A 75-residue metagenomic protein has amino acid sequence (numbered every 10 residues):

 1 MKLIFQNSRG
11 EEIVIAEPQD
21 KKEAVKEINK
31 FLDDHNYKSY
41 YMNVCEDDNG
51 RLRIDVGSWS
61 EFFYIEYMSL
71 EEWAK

Functional and structural regions predicted by a protein language model:
M1, E27, S58-W59: N-terminal leader/targeting signatures
M1-E12: Short aromatic-glycine-(Arg/Gly/Cys) micro-motifs in beta-strand/loop hairpins
F5, A24-V25, I54-V56: Sequence-pattern detector for short linear motifs and compositional/periodic biases rather than a specific fold
G10-D20: A short, exposed loop/beta-hairpin motif centered on an aromatic-Gly-Thr core
D20-Y40: A short, charged, amphipathic alpha-helix used as a generic interaction element across diverse proteins
D33-K75: Short, mixed-charge low-complexity intrinsically disordered segments
